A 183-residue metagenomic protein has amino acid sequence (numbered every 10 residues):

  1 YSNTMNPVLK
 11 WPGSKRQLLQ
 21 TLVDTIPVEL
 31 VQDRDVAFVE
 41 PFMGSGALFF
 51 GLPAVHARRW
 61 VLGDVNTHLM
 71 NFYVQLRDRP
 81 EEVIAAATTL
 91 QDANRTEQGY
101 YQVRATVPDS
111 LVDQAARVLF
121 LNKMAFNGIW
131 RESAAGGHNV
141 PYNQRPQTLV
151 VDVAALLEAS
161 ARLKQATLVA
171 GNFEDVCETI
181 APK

Functional and structural regions predicted by a protein language model:
Y1-T25, V31-D33, R77-K183: SAM-dependent nucleic-acid methyltransferase catalytic core
R34-D92: Conserved S-adenosyl-L-methionine
